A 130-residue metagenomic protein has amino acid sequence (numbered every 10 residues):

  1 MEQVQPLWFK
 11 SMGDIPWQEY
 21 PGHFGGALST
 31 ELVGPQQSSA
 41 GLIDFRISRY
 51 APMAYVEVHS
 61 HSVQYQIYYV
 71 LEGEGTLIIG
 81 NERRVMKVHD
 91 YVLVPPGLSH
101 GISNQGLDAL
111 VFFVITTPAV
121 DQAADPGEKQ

Functional and structural regions predicted by a protein language model:
M1-L42, E57, G127-Q130: A short, N-terminal "cap"/entry segment at the start of jelly-roll beta-barrel domains of the cupin/DSBH fold
V33, R46-S62: Conserved short histidine dyad/triad with adjacent acidic residue
I47, L93, D108-A124: A short hydrophobic beta-strand segment most commonly corresponding to one strand of the jelly-roll/cupin
P52, V63, E82, L98-S99 (+1 more regions): A generic "binding-loop/recognition-motif" signal
V58, L77-I78, V94, H100-L107: Short beta-strand His + acidic residue motifs that chelate non-heme Fe in jelly-roll/DSBH and cupin folds
V63-Y65, Y69-G75: Glycine- and acidic-residue-biased ligand/ion/polar-headgroup-sensing regions
N81-P96: Short acidic-glycine-tyrosine-enriched beta hairpin
